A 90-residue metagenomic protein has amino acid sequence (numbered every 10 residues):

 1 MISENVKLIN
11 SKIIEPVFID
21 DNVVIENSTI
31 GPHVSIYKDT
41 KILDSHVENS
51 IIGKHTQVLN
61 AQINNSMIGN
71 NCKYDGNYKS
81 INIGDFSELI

Functional and structural regions predicted by a protein language model:
M1-I90: Left-handed beta-helix
